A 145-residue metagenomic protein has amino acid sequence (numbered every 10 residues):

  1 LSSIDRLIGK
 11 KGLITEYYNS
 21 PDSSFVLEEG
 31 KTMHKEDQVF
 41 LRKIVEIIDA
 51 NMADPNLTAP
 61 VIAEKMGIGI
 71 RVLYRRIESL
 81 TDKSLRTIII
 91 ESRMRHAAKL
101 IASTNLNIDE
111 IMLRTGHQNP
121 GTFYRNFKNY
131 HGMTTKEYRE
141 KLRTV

Functional and structural regions predicted by a protein language model:
L1-K11: Receiver (REC) domain switch/output surface
K10-K65, V72, R76-S79: Membrane-proximal linker segments that couple transmembrane helices to downstream signaling/catalytic modules
V45-L57, I77, T81, A98-N107 (+2 more regions): Basic, amphipathic alpha-helical hairpins
P60, R71, N107-E110, G121: Residues within helix-turn-helix
K65, R114-T115, Y130: Residues within the alpha-helical elements of helix-turn-helix
L73-Y74, T122-F123, F127: Short hydrophobic/aromatic patch on the recognition helix
S79-Q118, E140-V145: Terminal helix-turn-helix DNA-binding modules in bacterial transcription factors
R125-V145: …primarily DNA-binding HTH/wHTH and HhH modules…
